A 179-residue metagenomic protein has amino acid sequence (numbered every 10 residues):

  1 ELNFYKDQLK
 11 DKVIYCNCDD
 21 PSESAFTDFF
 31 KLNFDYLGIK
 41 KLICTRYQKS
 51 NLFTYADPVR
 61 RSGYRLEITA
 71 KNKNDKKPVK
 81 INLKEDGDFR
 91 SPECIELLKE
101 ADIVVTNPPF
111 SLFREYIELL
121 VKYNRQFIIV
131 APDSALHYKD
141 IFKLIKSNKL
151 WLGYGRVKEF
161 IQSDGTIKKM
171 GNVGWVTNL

Functional and structural regions predicted by a protein language model:
E1-L179: Class I S-adenosyl-L-methionine-dependent methyltransferase catalytic core
